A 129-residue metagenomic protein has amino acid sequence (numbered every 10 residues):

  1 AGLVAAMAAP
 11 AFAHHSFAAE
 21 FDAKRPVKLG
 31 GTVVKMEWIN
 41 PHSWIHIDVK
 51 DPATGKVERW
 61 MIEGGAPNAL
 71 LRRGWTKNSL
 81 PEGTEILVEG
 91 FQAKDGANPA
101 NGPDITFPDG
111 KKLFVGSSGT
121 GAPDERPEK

Functional and structural regions predicted by a protein language model:
F12-V27: Short boundary/loop segments of OB/S1/cold-shock single-stranded nucleic-acid-binding domains
G31-V33, E85: Conserved hydrophobic positions within beta-strands
I39-K50: Short aromatic-glycine-enriched beta-strand elements
E63-R72: Short, structured beta-strand/loop micro-motifs enriched in basic residues and often containing a Trp
R72-V88: Short nucleic-acid-contacting surface segments enriched for D/E, G, S/T with interspersed K/R
A93-S117: OB-fold/S1-family single-stranded nucleic acid-binding modules
